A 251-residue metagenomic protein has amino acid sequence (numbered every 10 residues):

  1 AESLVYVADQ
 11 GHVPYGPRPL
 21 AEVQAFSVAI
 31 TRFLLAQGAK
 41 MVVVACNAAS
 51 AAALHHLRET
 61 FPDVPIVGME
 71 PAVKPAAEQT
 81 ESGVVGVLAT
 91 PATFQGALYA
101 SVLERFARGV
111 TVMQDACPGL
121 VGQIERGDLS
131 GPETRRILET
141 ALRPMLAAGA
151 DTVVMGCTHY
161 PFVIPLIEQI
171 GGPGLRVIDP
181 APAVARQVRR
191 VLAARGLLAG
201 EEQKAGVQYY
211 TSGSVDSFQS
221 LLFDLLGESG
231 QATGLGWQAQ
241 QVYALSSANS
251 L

Functional and structural regions predicted by a protein language model:
A1-L251: Non-catalytic structural scaffold of enzyme domains
